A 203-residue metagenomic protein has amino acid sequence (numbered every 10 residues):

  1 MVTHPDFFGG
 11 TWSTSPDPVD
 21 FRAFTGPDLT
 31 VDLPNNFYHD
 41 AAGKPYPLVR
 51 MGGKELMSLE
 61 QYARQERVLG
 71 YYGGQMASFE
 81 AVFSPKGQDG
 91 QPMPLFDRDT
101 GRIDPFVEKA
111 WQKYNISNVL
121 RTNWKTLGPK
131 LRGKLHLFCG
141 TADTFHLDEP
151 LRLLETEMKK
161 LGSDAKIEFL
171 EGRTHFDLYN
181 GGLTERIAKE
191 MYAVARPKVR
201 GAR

Functional and structural regions predicted by a protein language model:
M1-R203: Non-catalytic cap/lid and distal C-terminal segments of serine-dependent acyl enzymes
